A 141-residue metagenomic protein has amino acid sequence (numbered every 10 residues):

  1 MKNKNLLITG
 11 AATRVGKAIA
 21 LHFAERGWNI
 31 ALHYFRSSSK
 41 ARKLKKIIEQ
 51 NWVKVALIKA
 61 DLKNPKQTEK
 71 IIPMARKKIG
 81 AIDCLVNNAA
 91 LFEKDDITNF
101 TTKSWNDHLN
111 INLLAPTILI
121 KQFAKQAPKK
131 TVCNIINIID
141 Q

Functional and structural regions predicted by a protein language model:
K4, V53-K54, A81-I82, A127-Q141: Active-site loop of short-chain dehydrogenase/reductase
A12-R14: Conserved glycine-rich cofactor-binding loop
W28-R42: Conserved glycine-rich Rossmann-like NAD(P)H-binding loop of the short-chain dehydrogenase/reductase
S38, K59-K70, T102: The beta1-alpha1 cofactor-binding region of Rossmann-like NAD(H)/NADP(H)-dependent oxidoreductases
N88-E93: Conserved NAD(P)H cofactor-binding loop of Rossmann-fold oxidoreductase domains
D96-I97, S104-L109: Substrate-binding pocket helix/loop in short-chain dehydrogenase/reductase
I120-K121: A short, exposed helix-loop element centered on a Lys and neighboring polar residues
